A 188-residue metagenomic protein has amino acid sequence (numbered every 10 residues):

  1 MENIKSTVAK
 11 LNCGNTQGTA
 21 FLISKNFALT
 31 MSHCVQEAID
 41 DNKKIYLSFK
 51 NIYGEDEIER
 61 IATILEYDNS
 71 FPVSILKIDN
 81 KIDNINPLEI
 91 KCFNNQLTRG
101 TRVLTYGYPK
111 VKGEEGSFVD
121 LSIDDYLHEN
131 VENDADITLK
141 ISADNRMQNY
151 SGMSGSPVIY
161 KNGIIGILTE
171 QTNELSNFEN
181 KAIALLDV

Functional and structural regions predicted by a protein language model:
M1, I164-V188: C-terminal cap/linker of serine protease catalytic domains
E2-Q17, L22-K25, S32-I137, I159-K161: Serine endopeptidase catalytic core focused on the charge-relay Asp
F21, R146-E170: Catalytic nucleophile loop of clan PA
T30, N145: Residue-level signal for pocket-adjacent positions within structured domains
M31-V35, G107-P109, Y150-S151, I165-L175: Short beta->alpha transition motifs characteristic of CBS
I39-K43, Q148-S151, L175-A182: Short, flexible/disordered intra-domain loops and linkers
Y46, D79, S142, A182-I183: Residue-level detector of intrinsically disordered/flexible regions characterized by low predicted structural confidence
I137-D144: Short Pro/Gly-enriched beta-strand edge/turn motifs at strand-loop
